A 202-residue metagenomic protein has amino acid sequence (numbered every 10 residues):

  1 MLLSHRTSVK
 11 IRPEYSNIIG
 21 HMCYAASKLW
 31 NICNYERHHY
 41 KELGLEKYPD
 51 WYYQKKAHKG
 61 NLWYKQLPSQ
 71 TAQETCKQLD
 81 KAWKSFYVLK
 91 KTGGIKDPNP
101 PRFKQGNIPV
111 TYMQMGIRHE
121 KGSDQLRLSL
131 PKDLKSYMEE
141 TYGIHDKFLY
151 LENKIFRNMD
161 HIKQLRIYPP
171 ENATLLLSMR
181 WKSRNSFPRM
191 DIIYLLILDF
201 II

Functional and structural regions predicted by a protein language model:
M1-I202: Nucleic-acid substrate recognition interfaces
